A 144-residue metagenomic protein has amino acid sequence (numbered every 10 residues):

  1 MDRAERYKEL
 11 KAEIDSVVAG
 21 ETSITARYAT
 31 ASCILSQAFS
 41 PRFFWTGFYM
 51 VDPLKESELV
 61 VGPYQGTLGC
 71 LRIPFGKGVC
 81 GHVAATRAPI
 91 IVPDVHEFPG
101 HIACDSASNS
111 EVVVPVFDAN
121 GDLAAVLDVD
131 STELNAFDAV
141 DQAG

Functional and structural regions predicted by a protein language model:
M1-L68: Intrinsically disordered, low-complexity terminal regulatory regions
W45, V113, V126: Short hydrophobic/aromatic beta-strand element in the GNAT-like acyltransferase core that lines or flanks the acyl-donor
V51-S106: Regulatory sensory and allosteric helical modules in signal-transduction proteins and certain transcription factors
G76, V126, Q142: ATP/adenylate-binding site constellation spanning eukaryotic-like Ser/Thr protein kinases, ABC-transporter
S110-D118: A short, aliphatic-rich beta-strand micro-motif
F117-S131: Sensory-domain boundary capping and coupling elements
D130-G144: Regulatory loop-to-helix N-cap segments in sensory/regulatory domains that couple ligand/signal detection
